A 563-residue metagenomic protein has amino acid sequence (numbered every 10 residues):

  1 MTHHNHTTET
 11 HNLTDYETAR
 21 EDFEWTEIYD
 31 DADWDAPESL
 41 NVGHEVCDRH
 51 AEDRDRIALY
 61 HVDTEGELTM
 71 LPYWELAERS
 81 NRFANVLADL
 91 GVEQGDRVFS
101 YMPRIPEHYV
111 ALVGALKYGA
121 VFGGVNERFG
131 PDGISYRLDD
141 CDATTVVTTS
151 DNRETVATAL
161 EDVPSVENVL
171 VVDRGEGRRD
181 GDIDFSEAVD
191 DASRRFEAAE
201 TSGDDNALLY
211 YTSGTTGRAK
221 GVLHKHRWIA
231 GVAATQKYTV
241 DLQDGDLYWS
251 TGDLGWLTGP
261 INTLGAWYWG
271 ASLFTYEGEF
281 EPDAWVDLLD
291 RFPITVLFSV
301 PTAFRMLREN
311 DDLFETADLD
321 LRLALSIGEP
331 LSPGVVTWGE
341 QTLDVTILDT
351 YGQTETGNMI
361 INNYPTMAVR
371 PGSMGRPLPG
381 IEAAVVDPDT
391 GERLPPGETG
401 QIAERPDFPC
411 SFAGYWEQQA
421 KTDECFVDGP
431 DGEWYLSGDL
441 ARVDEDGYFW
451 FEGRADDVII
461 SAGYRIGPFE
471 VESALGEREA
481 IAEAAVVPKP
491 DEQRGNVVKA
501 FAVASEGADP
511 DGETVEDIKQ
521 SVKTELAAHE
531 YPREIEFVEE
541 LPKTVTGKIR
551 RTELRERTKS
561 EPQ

Functional and structural regions predicted by a protein language model:
T2-H11, D89, V113, K117-E187 (+1 more regions): Structural core segment of the AMP-binding/adenylate-forming
D55-I57, V171, E176-G177, D182 (+3 more regions): Conserved pre-ATP/AMP-binding loop-to-beta segment of ANL
D55-V113, G130-S135, D184-E187, H226-R227: Conserved AMP-binding/adenylate-forming core of the ANL superfamily
T69-W74, A199-E200, A207-G231: Conserved AMP-binding A3 loop
F129, Y136, T144-S150, L297-V300 (+7 more regions): AMP-binding/adenylate-forming catalytic core of the ANL superfamily
A230-L247, L254-V296, E309-D311: Conserved AMP-binding/adenylation subdomain of ANL enzymes
Y268, I294-S299, R308-V369, E382: Gly/Ser/Thr-rich phosphate-binding loop
P377-G380, E392-C425, I466: Conserved ATP/PPi-binding loop(s) of AMP-dependent carboxylate-activating enzymes
